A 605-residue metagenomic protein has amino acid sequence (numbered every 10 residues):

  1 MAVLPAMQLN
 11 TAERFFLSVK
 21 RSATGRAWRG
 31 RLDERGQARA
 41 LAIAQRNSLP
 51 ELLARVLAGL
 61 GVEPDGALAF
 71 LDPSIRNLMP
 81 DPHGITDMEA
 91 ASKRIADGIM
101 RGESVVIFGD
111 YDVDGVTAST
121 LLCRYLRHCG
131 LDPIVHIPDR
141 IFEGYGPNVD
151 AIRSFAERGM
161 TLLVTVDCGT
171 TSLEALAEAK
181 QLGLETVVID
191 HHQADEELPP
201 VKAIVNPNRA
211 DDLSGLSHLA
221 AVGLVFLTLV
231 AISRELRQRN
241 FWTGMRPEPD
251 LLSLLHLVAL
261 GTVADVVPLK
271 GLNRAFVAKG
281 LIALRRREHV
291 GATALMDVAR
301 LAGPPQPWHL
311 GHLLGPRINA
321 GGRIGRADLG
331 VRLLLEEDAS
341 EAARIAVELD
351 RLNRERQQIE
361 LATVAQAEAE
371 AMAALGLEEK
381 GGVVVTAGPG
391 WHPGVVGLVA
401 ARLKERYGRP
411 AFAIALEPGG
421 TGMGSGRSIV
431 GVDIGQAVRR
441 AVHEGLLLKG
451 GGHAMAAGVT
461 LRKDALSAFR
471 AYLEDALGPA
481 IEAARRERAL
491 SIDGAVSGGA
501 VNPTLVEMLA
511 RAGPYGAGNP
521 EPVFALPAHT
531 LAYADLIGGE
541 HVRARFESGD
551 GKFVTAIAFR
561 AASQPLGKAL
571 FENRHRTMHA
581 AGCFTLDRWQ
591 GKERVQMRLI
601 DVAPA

Functional and structural regions predicted by a protein language model:
M1-A42, D97-M100, A605: Generic start-of-chain signal for non-secretory N-termini
L4-P5, R21, D97-E103, E341-V347 (+4 more regions): Mid-to-C-terminal polyanion-binding domains and interfaces
S22, R31-R39, I43-T161, L182 (+3 more regions): Hydrophobic helix-and-loop "lid/oligomerization" segment in the mid-to-C-terminal part of catalytic domains
L57, V164, N319, L509 (+1 more regions): A residue-level signal for conserved active-site and pocket-lining positions in enzyme catalytic cores
L121, P199-T243, L254-V263: Short alpha-helices
I141-E143, S172, H192-E197, D211-L213 (+2 more regions): Short gly/pro/ser/thr-enriched loop/turn and capping motifs at secondary-structure boundaries
V166-K180: Active-site core of PLP-dependent enzymes with the aminotransferase class I/II
I189-P200, L446: Short, glycine/polar-rich helix-capping loops at beta-to-alpha or helix-loop-helix junctions that flank or form
